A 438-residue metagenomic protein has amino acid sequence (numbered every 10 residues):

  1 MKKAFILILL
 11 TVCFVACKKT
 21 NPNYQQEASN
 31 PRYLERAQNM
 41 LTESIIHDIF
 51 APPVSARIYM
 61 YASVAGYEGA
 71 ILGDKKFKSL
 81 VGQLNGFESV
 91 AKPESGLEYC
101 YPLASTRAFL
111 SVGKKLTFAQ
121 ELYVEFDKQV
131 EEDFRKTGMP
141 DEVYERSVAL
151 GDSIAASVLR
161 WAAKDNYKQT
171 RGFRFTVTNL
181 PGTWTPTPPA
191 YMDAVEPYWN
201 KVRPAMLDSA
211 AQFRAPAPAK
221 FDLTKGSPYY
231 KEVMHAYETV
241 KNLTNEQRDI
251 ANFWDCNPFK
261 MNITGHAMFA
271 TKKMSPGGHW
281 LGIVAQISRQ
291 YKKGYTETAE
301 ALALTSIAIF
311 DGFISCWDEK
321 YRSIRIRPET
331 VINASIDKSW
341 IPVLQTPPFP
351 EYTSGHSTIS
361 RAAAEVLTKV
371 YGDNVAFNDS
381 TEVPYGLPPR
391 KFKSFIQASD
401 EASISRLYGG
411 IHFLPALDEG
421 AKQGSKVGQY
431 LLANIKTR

Functional and structural regions predicted by a protein language model:
K2-I8: Sec-dependent signal peptide recognition, specifically the positively charged N-region followed immediately by
L10-T11, A364: Short, linear, compositionally biased motifs with a strong N-terminal bias
C13-A16: C-terminal motif of bacterial Sec signal peptides marking the signal peptidase cleavage site
K18-R438: Acidic/polar surface patches and capping/hinge elements
